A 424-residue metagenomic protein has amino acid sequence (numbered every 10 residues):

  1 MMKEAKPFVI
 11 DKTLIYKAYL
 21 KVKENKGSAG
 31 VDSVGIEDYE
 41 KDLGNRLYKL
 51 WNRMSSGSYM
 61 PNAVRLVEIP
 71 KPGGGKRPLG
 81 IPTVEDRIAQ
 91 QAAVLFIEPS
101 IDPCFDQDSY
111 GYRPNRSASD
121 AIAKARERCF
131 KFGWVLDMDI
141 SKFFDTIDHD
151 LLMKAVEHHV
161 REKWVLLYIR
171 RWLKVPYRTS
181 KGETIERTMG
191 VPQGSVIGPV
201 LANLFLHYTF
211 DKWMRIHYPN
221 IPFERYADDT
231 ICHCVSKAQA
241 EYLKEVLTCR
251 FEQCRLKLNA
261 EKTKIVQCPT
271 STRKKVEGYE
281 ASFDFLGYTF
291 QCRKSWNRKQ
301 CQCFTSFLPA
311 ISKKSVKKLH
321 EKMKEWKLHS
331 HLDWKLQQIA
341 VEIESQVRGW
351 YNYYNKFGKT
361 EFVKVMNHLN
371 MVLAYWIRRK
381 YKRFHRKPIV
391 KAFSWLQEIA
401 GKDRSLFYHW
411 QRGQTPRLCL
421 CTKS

Functional and structural regions predicted by a protein language model:
M1-S424: Non-catalytic terminal/accessory segments
